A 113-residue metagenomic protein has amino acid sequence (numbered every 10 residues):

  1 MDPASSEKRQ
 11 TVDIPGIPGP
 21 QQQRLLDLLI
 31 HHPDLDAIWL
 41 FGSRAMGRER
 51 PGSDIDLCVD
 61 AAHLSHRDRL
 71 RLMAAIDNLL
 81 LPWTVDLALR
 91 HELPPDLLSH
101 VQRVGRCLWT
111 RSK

Functional and structural regions predicted by a protein language model:
M1-A37, M46-P51, D60-K113: Catalytic core of pol beta-like nucleotidyltransferases
F41-S43: Glycine-rich beta-strand-to-loop/alpha-helix junction loops that act as flexible
D56-C58: Short, well-ordered beta-strand segments
